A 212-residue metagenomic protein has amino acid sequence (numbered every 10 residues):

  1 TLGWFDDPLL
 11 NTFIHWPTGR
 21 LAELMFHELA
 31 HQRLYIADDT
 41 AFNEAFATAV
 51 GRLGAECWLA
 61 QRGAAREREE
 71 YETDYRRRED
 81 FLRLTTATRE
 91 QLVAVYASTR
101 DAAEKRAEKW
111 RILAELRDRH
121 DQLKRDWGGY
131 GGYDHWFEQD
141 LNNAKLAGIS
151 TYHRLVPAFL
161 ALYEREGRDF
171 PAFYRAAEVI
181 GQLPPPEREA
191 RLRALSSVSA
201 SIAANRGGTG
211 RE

Functional and structural regions predicted by a protein language model:
T1-R78, V93: Acidic/His-rich structured neighborhood in mature extracellular/periplasmic domains
L82-R206, R211-E212: Pan-zinc metallopeptidase signature
